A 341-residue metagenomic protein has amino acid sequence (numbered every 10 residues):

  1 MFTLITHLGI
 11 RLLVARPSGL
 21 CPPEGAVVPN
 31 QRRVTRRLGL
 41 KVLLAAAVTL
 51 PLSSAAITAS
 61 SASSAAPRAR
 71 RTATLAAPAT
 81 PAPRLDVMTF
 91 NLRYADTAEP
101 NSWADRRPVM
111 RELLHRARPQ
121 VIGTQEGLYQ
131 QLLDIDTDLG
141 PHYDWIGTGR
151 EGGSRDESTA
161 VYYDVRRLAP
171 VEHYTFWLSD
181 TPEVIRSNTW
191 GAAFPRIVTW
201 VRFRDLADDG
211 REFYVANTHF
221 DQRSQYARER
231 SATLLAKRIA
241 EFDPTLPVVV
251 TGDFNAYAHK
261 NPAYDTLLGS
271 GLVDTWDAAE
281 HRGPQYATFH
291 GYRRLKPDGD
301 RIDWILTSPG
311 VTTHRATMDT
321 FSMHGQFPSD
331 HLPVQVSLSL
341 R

Functional and structural regions predicted by a protein language model:
F2-A45, S53-T137, E151-D156, R341: N-terminal, active-site-proximal structural segment of metallo-dependent hydrolase catalytic domains
L12-R16, P22-G25, N30-R36, R68-L75 (+3 more regions): Metal-dependent phosphoester-hydrolase catalytic domains
P83-D86, R155-S158, P195-T199, R211-A216 (+5 more regions): Residues that flank catalytic or metal-binding motifs in active/ligand-binding sites
L85-L92, M110-I135, Y162, V201 (+6 more regions): Active-site beta-strand/loop signature of hydrolases that rely on acidic residues for catalysis
T89-R107, L178-A192, D221: Acidic/histidine-rich helix-loop elements that form or flank divalent-metal/phosphate-binding sites at the catalytic
L92-D96, G127-Q131, R150-S154, R167-L168 (+5 more regions): Solvent-exposed loop/turn segments at secondary-structure junctions within structured extracellular/periplasmic domains
P100-D105, E126-Y129, A192, Q222-R230 (+2 more regions): Soluble non-cytosolic domains of exported or imported proteins
V121, Q125-E212: Structured beta-strand-rich core segments of catalytic domains in phosphoester-bond hydrolases
